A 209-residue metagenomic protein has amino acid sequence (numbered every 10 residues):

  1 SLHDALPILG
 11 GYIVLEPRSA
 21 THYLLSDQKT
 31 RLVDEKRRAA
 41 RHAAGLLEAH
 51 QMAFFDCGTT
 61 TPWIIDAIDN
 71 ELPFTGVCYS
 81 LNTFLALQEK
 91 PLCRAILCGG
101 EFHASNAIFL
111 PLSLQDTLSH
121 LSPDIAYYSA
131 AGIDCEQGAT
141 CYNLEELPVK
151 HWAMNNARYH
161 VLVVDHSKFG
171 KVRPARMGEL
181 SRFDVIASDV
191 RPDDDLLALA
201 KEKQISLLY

Functional and structural regions predicted by a protein language model:
S1-F54, D66-E71, Q88-L92: HTH-adjacent hinge/linker in prokaryotic transcriptional regulators
D56-C57, D165: Short His-Asn-centered micro-motif
T59-P62: Gly/Ser/Thr-rich loops at beta-strand to alpha-helix junctions that form or flank small-molecule/cofactor-binding
D69-F74, L144: A glycine- and small-aliphatic-rich helix-loop capping segment at beta-alpha/alpha-beta transitions that lines
F74-V77, A95: Short beta-strand element of Class I
N82-Y209: Conserved phosphate- and dinucleotide-binding cores of soluble alpha/beta proteins, encompassing both enzyme active
